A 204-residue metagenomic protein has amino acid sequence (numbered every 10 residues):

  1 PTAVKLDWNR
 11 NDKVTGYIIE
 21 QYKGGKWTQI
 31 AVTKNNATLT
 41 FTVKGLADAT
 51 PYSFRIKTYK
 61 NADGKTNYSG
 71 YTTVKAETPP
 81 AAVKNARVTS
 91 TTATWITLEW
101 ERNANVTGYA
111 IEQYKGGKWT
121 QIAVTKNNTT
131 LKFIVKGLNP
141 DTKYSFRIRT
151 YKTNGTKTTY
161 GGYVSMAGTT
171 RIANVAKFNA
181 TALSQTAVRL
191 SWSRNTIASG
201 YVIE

Functional and structural regions predicted by a protein language model:
P1-D12, D48, K65-N105, P140 (+1 more regions): Pro/Thr/Ser/Gly-rich low-complexity, intrinsically disordered linker/stalk tracts
T2-V4, G25, L39, T94 (+3 more regions): Beta-strand-connecting loop/turn residues
N9-V32, T38, R55, Y71 (+5 more regions): Extracellular low-complexity, O-glycosylation-prone stalks/linkers
V43-G64, V135-G155: Beta-strand-rich modules
